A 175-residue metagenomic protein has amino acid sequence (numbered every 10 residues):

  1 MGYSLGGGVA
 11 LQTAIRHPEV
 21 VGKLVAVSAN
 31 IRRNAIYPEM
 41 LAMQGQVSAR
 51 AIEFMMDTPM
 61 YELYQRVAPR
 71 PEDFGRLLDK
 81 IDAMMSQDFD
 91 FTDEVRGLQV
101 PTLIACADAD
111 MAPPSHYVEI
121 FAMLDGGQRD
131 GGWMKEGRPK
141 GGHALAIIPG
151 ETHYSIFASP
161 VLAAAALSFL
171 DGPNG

Functional and structural regions predicted by a protein language model:
G2-S4: Conserved alpha/beta-hydrolase "nucleophile elbow" surrounding the catalytic nucleophile
G8-Y61: Flexible "cap/lid" loop of the alpha/beta hydrolase fold
L78-E94: Active-site nucleophile elbow and catalytic-triad environment of alpha/beta-hydrolase enzymes
I81, D108-M111, G150-T152: Acidic beta-to-alpha connecting loop that harbors the catalytic carboxylate
V95-Q99, G137-K140: Short, conserved loop/helix-junction motifs that constitute active-site signature segments in enzyme catalytic cores
L98, I104-C106: Short beta-strand/loop motif that positions the catalytic acidic residue of the alpha/beta-hydrolase fold
M111-E119, Q128: Conserved alpha/beta-hydrolase "acid-adjacent" motif
E136-G175: Catalytic active-site module of serine/aspartate enzymes centered on a nucleophile-bearing elbow/loop
